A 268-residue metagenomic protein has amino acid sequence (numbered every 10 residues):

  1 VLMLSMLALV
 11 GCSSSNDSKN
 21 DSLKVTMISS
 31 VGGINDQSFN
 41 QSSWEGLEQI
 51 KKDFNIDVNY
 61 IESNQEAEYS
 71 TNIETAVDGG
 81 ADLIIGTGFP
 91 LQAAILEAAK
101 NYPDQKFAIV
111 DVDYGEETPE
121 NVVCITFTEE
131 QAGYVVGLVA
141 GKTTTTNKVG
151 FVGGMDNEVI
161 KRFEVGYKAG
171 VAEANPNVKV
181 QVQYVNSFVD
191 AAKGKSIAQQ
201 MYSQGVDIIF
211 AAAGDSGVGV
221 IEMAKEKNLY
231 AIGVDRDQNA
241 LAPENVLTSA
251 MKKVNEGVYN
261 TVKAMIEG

Functional and structural regions predicted by a protein language model:
V1-L4: Sec-dependent N-terminal signal peptides
L7-G11: C-terminal motif of bacterial Sec signal peptides marking the signal peptidase cleavage site
S13-S15: Bacterial signal peptide processing site
D17-G268: A residue-level marker of the well-folded mature domains of exported/periplasmic proteins
